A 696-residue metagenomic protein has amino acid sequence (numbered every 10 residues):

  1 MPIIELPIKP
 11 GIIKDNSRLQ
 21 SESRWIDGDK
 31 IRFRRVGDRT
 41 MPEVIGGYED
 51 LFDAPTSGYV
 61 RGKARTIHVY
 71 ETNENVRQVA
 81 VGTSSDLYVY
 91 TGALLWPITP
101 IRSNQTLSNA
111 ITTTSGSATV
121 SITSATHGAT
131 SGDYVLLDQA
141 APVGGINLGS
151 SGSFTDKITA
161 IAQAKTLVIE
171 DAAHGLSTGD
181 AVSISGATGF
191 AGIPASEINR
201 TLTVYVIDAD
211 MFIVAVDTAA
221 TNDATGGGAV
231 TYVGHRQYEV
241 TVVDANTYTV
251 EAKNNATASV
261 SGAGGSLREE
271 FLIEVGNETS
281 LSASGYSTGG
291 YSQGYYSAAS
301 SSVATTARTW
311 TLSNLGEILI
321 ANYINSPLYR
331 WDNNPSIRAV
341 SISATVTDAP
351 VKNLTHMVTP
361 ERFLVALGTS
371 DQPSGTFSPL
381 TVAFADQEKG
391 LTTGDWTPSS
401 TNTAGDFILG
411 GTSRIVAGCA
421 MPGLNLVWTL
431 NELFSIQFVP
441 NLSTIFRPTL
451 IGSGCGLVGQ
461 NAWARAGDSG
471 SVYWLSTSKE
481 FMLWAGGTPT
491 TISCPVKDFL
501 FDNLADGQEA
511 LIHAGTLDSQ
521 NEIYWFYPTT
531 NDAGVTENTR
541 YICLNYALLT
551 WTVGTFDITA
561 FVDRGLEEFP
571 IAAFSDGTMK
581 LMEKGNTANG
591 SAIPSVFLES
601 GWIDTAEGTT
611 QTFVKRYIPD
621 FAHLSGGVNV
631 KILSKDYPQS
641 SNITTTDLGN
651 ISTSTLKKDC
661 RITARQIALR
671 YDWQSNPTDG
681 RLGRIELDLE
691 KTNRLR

Functional and structural regions predicted by a protein language model:
M1-T106, A140, N277, S282 (+5 more regions): Beta-sheet repeat architectures centered on beta-propellers
N16, Q20-S21, T99-T309, P335-V346: Small/polar beta-strand repeat architecture
Y48-E71, T99-S103, S292-T305, S336-I512: Beta-propeller and closely related beta-pinwheel folds
Q78-T83, N322-N325, S343-A344: A fold-level detector for beta-propeller and closely related beta-sheet-rich head/sensor domains
V89, P97, L137, I169 (+13 more regions): Short hydrophobic/aromatic-rich beta-strand segments that constitute the beta-sheet cores of beta-sandwich/beta-barrel
Y90-G92, L136-A140, S183-A187, V214-A219 (+8 more regions): Predominantly extracellular/luminal cell-surface or secreted proteins
A245-N246, E317-W331: Hydrophobic or amphipathic alpha-helical targeting/insertion segments
P327-T345, G627-P638: Short linear, low-complexity motifs centered on an aromatic residue
